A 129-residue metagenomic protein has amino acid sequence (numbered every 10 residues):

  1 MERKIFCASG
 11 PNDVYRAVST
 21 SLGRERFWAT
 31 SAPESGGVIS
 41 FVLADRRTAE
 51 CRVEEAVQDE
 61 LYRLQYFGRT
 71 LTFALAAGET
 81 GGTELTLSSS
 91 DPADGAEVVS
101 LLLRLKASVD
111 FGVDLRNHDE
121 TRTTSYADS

Functional and structural regions predicted by a protein language model:
M1-A32: Hydrophobic ligand-binding cavity/cleft-lining segments
M1-E2, R47-C51, G68-T72: Short, surface-exposed coil-to-beta transition loops
K4-A8, S40-V42, R52, A74-A76: Generic structural detector for well-ordered beta-strands
V14-V18, R24, I39, V53 (+3 more regions): Hydrophobic pocket/interface hotspot
R24, D45-A49, E55-L61: Short, charged/polar surface micro-motifs in flexible loops or helix N-caps
E25-T30, V38-A44: A short gly/proline-enriched turn/hairpin at secondary-structure junctions
P33-S40, E55-R63: Short, hydrophobic/aromatic-rich segments at coil-to-beta transitions
L61-F111, R116-E120, A127-S129: Beta-strand/loop substructures that line and gate deep hydrophobic ligand-binding cavities in soluble
